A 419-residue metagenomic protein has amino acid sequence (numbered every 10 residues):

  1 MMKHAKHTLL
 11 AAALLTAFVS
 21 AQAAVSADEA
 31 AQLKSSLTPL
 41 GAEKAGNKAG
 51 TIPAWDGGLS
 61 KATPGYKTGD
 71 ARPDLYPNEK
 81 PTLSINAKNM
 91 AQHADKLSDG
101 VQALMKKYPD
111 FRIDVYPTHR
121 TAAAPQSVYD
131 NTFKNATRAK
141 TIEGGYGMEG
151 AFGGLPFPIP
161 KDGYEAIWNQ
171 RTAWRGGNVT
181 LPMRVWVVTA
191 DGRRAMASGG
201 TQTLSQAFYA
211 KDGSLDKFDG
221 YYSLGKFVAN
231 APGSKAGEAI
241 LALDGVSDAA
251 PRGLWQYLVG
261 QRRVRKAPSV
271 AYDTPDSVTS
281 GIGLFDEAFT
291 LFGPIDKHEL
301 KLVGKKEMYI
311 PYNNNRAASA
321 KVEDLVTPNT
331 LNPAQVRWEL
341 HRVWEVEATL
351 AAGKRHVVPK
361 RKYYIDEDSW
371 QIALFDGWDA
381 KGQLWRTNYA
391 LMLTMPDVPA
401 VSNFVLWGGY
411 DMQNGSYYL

Functional and structural regions predicted by a protein language model:
M1-A23: Gram-negative bacterial Sec-dependent N-terminal signal peptides
H4-H7, H93, H119, H298 (+2 more regions): Histidine (H) residue identity feature
A24-V25, A30-G58, I85, S98 (+2 more regions): Gly/Pro-enriched, hydrophobic low-complexity segments that function as extracytoplasmic propeptides/linkers
A27-P251, L258: Solvent-exposed N-terminal domain segments of exported/luminal and surface proteins
L75-L83, Y209-D216, L254, K297-V303 (+1 more regions): Short, surface-exposed, charge-dense and proline/glycine-enriched linear segments
I167, T180-A231, A288-Y363, A373: Extended beta-strand-rich segments in extracellular/periplasmic secretory proteins, especially within noncatalytic
